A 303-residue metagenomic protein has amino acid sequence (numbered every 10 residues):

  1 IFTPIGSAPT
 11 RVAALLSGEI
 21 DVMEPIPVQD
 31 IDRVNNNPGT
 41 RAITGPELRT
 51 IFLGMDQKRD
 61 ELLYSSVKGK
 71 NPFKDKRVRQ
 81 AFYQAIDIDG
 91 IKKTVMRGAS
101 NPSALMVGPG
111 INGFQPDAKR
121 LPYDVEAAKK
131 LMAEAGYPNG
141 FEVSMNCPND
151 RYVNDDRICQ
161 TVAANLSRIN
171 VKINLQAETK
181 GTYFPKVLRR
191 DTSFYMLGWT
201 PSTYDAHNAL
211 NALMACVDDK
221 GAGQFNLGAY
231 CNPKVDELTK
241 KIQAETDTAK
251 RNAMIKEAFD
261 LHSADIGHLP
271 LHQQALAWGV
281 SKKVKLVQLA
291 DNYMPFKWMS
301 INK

Functional and structural regions predicted by a protein language model:
I1-V95, I111-G267, S300-K303: Extracytoplasmic/periplasmic ligand-capture domains
R97-A118, A277-S281: Mature extracytoplasmic/periplasmic domains
M106-V107, H207-N211, K282-K285: Short aromatic-enriched loop/helix-cap "lid" or pocket-rim segments at secondary-structure transitions that line
G108, R157, H268, D291-M294: Juxtamembrane helix-loop transition sites at the ends of transmembrane segments in multi-pass membrane proteins
L271: Glycine-rich and polybasic anion-binding loops at the starts of cofactor/ligand-binding domains
Q274: Short, loop-centered acidic/histidine patches that primarily coordinate divalent metals
W278-K303: Long beta-strand-rich cores associated with HINT superfamily self-processing modules
